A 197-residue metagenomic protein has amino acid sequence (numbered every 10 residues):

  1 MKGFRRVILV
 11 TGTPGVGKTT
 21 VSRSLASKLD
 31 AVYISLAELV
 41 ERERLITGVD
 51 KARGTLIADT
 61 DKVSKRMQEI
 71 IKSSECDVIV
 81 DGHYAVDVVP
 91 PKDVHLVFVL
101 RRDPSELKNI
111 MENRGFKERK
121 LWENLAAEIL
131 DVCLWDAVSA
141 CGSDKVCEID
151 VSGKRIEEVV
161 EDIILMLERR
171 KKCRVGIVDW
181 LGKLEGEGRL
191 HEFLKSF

Functional and structural regions predicted by a protein language model:
V10: Hydrophobic anchor at the beta1->P-loop junction of P-loop NTPases
T13: P-loop (Walker A) phosphate-binding loop of NTP-binding proteins
K18: Conserved lysine of the Walker
V21, L25: Hydrophobic positions on the alpha1 helix immediately C-terminal to the Walker A/P-loop
V32-V89, E185-R189: ATP-dependent small-molecule kinase phosphotransfer cores that center on conserved nucleotide phosphate-binding segments
G82-K120: ATP-dependent NMP and nucleoside kinases share a basic, alpha-helical "lid"
P104-C147, G153: Replace "adjacent to P-loop NTPase cores in ATP/GTP-dependent enzymes" with "adjacent to NTP-binding cores
V138-F197: NTP-dependent small-molecule kinase module
